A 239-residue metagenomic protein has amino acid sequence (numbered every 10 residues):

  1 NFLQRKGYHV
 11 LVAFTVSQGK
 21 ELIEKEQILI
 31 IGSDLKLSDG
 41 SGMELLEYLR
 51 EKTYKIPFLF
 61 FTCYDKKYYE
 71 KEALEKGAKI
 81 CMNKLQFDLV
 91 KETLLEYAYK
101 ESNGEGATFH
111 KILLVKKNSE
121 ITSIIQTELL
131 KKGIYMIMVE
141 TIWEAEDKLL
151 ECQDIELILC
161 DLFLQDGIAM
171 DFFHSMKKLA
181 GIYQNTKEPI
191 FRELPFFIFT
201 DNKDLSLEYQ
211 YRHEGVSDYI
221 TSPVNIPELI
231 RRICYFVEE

Functional and structural regions predicted by a protein language model:
N1-L11, S119-E144: Two-component/phosphorelay signaling modules centered on CheY-like receiver
L3, I31, F109-E120, I125-L129 (+2 more regions): Conserved acidic segment of CheY-like receiver
V12-E21, G42, M138-D147, A169: Helix N-cap/capping motif at the beta->alpha junctions
E21, M43-K55, M170-F191: Short amphipathic alpha-helix used as the core "switch/output" element in two-component signaling
E26-G32, L37, Q153-L164: Active-site beta3 strand of CheY-like receiver
L37-G40, Q165-I168, M176, E214: Hydrophobic residue at a beta-alpha junction that N-caps the helix immediately following a catalytic beta-strand/loop
E44, Y64-M82, D88, M170-D171 (+2 more regions): Alpha4 helix (beta4-alpha4-beta5 surface) of REC/receiver domains from two-component response regulators
Y68, L85-L95, V224-I233: C-terminal output helix
